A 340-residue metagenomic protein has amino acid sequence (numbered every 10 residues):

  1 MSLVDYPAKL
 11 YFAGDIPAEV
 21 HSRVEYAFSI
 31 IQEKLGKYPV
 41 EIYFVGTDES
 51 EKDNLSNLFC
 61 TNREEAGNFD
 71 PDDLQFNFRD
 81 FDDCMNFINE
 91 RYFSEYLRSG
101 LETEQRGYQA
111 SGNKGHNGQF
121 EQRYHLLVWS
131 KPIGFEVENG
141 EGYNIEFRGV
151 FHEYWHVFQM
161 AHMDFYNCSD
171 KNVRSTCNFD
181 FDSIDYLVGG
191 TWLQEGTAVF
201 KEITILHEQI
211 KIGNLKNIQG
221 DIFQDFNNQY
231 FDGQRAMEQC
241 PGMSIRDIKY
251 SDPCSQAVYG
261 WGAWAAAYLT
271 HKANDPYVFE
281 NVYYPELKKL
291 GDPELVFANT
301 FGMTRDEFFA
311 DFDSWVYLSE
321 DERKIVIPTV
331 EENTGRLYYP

Functional and structural regions predicted by a protein language model:
M1-S2, Y339-P340: Short, solvent-exposed mixed-charge patches
S2-V4, Y259: Short, flexible turn/loop "capping" segments at secondary-structure junctions
V4-D182: Juxtacatalytic substrate-recognition/specificity segment
R23-I30, K34, E153, T197-K201 (+3 more regions): Amphipathic alpha-helical segments that form well-ordered structural scaffolds and often line/cohere around active
K37-E41, N274-F279: Loop/turn elements at helix/coil->beta-strand transitions in domains of secreted/extracellular proteins
I145, G149, C168-G260, K272 (+2 more regions): Acidic/His/Gly-enriched intrinsically disordered linker/tail segments that often contain short helix/coil "MoRF-like"
M160-M163, N167, I210-I212, D275-E280: Short, solvent-exposed secondary-structure capping/transition elements
G260-P276: Alpha-helical scaffold elements that line and support the substrate/ligand-binding pocket of soluble hydrolases
